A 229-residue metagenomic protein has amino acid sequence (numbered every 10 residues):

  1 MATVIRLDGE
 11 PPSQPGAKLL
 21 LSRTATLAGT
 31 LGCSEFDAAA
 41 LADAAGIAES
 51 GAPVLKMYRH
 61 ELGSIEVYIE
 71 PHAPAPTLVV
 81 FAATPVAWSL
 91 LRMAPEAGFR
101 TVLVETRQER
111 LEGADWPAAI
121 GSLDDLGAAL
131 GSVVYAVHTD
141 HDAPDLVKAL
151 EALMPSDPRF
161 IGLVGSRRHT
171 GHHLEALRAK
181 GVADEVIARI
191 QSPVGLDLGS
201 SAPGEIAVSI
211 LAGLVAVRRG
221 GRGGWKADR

Functional and structural regions predicted by a protein language model:
M1-A119, G131-Y135, E175, G213-R229: Segments forming oxygen-rich coordination pockets for charged ligands
L7-E10, H141-P144, S166-H169: Short glycine-rich anion-binding loops that position phosphate/pyrophosphate groups of nucleotides and phosphorylated
C33, T106-E109, L123-L126, V164-H169: Short, acidic/turn-prone active-site loops that include or flank metal/cofactor- and phosphate-binding residues
V86-L90, A143-A149, T170-G171: Short glycine/serine/threonine-rich phosphate/pyrophosphate-binding segments that cradle anionic phosphate groups
L123-L126, L130-S132, E175, A179-I190: Short acidic, glycine/proline-enriched helix-loop-strand junctions
A128-P144: Rossmann-like NAD(P)-binding element
Y135, E151-L177: ADP-ribose/adenylate-binding Rossmann-like module
S166, E185-V215: Active-site capping/gating segments
